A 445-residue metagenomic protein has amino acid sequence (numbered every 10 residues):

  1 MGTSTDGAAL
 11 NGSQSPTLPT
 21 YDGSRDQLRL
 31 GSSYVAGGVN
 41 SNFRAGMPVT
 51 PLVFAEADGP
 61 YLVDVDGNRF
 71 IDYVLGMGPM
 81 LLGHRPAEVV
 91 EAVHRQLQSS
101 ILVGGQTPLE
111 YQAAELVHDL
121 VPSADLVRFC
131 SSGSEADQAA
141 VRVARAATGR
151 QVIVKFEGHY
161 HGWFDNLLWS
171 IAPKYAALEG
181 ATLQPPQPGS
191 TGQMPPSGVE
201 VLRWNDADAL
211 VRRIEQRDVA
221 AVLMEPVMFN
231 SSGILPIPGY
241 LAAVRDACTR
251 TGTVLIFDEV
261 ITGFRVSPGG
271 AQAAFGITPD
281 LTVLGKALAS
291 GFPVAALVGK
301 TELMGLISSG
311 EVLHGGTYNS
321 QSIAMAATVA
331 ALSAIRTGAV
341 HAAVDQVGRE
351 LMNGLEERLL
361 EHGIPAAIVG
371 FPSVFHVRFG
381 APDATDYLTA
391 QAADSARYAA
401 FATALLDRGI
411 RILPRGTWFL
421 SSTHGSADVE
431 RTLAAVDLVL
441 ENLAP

Functional and structural regions predicted by a protein language model:
G2-P445: Conserved N-terminal phosphate-binding loop of PLP-dependent enzymes in the Aspartate aminotransferase
